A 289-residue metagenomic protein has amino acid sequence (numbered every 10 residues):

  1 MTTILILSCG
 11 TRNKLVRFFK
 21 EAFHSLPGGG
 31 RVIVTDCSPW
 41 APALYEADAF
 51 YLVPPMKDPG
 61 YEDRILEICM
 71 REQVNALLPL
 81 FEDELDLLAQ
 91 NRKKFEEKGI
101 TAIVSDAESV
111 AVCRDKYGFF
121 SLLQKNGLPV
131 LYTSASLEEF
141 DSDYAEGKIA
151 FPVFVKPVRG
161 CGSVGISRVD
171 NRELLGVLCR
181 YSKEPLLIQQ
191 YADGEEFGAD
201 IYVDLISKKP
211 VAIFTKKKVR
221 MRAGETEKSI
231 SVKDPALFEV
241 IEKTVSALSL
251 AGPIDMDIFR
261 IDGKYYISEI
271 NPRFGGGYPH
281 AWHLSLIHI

Functional and structural regions predicted by a protein language model:
M1-I103: ATP-binding N-terminal substructure of ATP-dependent carboxylate-amine bond-forming enzymes
G10, C37-S38, M56, L80-D83 (+4 more regions): Short beta->alpha linker loops
L44, G60-R64, S105, A111-D115 (+2 more regions): Short, charged, surface-exposed secondary-structure boundary motifs
V110-D193, L205-S207, P235-A236: Active-site nucleotide/adenylate-binding loops and adjacent lid/helix of ATP-dependent enzymes
S163, R220-G224, N271-H283: Glycine-rich phosphate/pyrophosphate-binding beta-alpha loops
S167-S249, F259-R260, K264-Y266: Phosphate-binding site of ATP-dependent enzymes
P253-D257: Flexible, glycine/charged-enriched surface loops at secondary-structure junctions
I287-I289: Conserved small/polar residues in nucleotide/adenosyl-binding loops
